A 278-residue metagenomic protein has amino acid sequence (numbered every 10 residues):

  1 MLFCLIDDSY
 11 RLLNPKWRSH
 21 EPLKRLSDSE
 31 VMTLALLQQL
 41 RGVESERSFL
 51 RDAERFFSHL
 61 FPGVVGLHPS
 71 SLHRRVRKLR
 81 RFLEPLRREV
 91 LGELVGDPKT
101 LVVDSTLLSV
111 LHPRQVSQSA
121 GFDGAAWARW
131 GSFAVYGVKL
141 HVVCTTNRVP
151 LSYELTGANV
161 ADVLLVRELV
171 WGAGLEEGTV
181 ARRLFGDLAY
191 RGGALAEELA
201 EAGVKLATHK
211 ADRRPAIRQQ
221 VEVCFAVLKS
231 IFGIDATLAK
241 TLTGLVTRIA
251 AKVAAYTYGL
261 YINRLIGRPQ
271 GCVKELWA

Functional and structural regions predicted by a protein language model:
M1-A278: Short alpha-helical elements
